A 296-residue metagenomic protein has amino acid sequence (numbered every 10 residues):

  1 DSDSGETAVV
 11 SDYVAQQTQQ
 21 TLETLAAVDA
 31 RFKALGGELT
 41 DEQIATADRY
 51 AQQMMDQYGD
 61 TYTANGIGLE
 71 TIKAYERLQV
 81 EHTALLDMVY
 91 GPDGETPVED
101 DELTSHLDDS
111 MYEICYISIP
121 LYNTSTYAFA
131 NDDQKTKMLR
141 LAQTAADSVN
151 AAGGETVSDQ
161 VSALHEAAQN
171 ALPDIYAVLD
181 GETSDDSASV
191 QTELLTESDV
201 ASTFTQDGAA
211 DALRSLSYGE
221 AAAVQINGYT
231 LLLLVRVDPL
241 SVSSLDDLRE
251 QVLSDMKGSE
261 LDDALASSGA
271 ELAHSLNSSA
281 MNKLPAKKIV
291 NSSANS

Functional and structural regions predicted by a protein language model:
D1-L69: N-terminal targeting/tethering segments
D12, Q16, Q20, L25-K33 (+16 more regions): Solvent-exposed, polar/charged alpha-helical surfaces in well-ordered, non-transmembrane soluble domains, broadly
Q19-E42, T183-S184, E197-G208, L213 (+2 more regions): Extended amphipathic secondary-structure runs
L22-A26, E38, Q79, A151-S158 (+1 more regions): Residues at alpha-helix boundaries and the short loops/turns that link adjacent helices
A27-V28, A177, S278: Intrinsically disordered or highly flexible coil/loop and linker segments, enriched in small and charged/polar residues
Q43-T46, D132, M138-A151, T156 (+2 more regions): Solvent-exposed loop/turn and edge beta-strand elements of beta-rich ligand-binding domains
T63-K137, D199-S296: PPIase-associated folding chaperone regions across multiple families
T144-Q206: Peptidyl-prolyl cis-trans isomerase
